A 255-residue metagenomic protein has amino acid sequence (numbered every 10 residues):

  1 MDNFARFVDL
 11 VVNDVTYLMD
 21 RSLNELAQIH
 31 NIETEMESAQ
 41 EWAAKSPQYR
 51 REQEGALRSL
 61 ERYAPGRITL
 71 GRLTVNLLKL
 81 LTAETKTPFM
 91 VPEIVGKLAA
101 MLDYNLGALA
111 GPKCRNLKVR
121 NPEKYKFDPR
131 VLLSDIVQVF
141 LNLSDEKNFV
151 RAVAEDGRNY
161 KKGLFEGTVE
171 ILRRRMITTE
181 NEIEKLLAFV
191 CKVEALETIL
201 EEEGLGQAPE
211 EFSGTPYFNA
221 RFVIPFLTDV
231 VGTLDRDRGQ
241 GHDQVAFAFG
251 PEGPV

Functional and structural regions predicted by a protein language model:
M1-G214, F218, F222, A246: Extended alpha-helical scaffold domains
S213-G253: Small Cys/His zinc-coordinating "RING-like" fingers
